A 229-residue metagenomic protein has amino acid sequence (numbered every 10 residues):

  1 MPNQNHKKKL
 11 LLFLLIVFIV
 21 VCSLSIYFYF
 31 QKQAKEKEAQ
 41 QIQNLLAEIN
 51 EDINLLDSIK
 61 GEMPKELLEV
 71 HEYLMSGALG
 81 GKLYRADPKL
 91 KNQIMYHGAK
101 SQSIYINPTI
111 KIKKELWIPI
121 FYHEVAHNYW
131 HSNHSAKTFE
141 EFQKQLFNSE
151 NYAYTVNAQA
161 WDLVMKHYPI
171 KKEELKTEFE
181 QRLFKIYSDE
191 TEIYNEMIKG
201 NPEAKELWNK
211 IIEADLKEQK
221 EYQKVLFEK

Functional and structural regions predicted by a protein language model:
N3-F18: N-terminal Sec-pathway targeting helices
I19-Y29: Hydrophobic alpha-helical membrane-insertion segments, chiefly the h-region of N-terminal signal peptides
K35-Q102, I110-K114: Auxiliary, metal-adjacent structural segments of Zn-dependent hydrolase domains
N107, H131-Q143: Substrate-binding clefts and substrate-entry loops adjacent to catalytic sites of polymer-processing enzymes acting on
K111-I120, Q143-N148: Soluble non-cytosolic domains of exported or imported proteins
P119-S132: Active-site recognition of the HExxH zinc-binding catalytic motif
E141-E174: Post-HExxH zinc-binding segment in Zn-dependent metallohydrolases
D162-K229: Long, well-structured alpha-helical subdomains associated with metal-dependent extracellular/ecto-lumenal hydrolases
